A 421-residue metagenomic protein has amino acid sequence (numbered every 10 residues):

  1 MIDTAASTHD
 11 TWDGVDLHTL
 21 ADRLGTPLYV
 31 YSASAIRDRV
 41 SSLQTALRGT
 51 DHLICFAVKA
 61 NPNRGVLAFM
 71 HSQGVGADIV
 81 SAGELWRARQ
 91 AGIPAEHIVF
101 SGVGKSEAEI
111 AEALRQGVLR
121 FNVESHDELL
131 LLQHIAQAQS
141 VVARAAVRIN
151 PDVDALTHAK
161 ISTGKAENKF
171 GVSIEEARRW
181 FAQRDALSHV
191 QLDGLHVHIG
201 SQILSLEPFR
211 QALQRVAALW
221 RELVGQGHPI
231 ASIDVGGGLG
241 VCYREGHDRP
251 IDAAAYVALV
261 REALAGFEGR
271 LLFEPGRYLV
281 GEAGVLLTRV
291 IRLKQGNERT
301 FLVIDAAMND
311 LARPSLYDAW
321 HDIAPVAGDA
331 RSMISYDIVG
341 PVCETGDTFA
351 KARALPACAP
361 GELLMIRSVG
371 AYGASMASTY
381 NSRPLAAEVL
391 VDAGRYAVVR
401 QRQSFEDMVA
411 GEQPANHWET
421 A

Functional and structural regions predicted by a protein language model:
M1-A143, A182, L187-Q191, A218-R221 (+2 more regions): A charged N-terminal "starter" segment
D16, L20, S32-A35, R39 (+20 more regions): General structural feature for long, well-ordered alpha-helical segments within catalytic domains of soluble enzymes
S34, A57-N63, V80-G83, V103-K105 (+9 more regions): Active-site beta-loop-alpha junctions enriched in small/polar residues
R48-T50, Q137-V141, G225-G227, G246-P250 (+2 more regions): Short, glycine- and charge-enriched coil/turn segments that flank and shape catalytic ligand pockets
D51-C55, G74-G76, H97-V99, R120 (+7 more regions): Structural preference for beta-strand elements that scaffold enzyme active sites
V66-L67, Q90, I110-R115, L132-I135 (+6 more regions): Short acidic, glycine/serine/threonine-rich loops at helix termini
P151-K294, L355, N381, D392: Active-site loop/helix belt of alpha/beta enzymes
L259, E268-A421: Charged (often Lys/Glu-rich) extended helix/loop segments that serve as interaction or gating elements
